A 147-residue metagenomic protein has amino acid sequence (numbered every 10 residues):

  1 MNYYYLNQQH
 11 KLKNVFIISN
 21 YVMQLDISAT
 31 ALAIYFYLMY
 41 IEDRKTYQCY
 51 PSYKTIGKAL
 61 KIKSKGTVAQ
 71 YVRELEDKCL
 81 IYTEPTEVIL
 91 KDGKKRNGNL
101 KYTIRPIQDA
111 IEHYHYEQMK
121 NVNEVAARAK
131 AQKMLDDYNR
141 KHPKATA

Functional and structural regions predicted by a protein language model:
M1-K58: Short recognition helix of helix-turn-helix/winged-helix DNA-binding domains
Y4, K11, K133-N139: Intrinsic disorder/low-complexity signature
Q24-S28, E124, A131, H142: Short, structured coil/loop segments at alpha-helix boundaries
A33, K101-T103, P143-K144: Generic structural signal for residues positioned in beta-strands
K61-I62: Central "turn" residue of the DNA-binding helix-turn-helix
K65-Y138: Winged-helix/helix-turn-helix nucleic-acid-interaction surface
D137-A147: Short acidic DE-rich linear segments
